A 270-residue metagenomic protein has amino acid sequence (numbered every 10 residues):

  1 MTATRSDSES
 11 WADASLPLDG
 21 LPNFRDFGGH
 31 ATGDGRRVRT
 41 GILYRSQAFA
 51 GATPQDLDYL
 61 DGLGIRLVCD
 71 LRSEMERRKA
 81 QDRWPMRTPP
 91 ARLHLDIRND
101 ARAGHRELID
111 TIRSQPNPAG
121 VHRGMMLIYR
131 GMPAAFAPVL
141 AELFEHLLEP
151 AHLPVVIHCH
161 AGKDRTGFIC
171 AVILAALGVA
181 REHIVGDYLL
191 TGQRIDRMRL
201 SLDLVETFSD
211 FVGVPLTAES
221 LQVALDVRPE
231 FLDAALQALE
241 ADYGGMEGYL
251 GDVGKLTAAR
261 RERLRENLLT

Functional and structural regions predicted by a protein language model:
M1-V156, F168-T270: Cys-dependent protein tyrosine phosphatase-like superfamily
A161, R165-T166: Ser/Thr-glycine-rich phosphate-binding loops at phosphate-binding pockets of nucleotides, nucleotide cofactors
